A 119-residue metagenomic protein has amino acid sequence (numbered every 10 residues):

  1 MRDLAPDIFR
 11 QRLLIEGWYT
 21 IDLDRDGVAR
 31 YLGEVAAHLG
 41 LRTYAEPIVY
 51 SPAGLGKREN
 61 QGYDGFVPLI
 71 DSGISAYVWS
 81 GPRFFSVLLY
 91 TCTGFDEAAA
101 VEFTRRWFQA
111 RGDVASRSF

Functional and structural regions predicted by a protein language model:
M1-F119: Polybasic/polar functional segments that serve as interface/processing modules
